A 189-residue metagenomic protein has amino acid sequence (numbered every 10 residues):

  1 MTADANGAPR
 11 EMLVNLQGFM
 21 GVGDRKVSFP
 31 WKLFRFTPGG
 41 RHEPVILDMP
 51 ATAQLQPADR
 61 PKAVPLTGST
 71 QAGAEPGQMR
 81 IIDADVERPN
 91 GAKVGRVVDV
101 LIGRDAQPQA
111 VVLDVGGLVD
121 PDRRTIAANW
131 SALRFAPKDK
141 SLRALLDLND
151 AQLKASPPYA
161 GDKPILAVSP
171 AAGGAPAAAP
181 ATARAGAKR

Functional and structural regions predicted by a protein language model:
M1-R189: Peripheral interaction segments used for macromolecular assembly
